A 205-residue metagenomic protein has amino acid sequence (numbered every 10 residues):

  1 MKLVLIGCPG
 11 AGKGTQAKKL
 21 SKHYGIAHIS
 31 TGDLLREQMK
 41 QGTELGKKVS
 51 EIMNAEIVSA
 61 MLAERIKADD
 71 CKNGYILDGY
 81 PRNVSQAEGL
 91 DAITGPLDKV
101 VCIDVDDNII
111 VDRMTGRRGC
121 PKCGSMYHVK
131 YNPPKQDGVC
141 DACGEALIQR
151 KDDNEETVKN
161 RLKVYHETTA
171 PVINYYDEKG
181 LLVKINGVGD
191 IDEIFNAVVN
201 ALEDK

Functional and structural regions predicted by a protein language model:
L5: Hydrophobic anchor at the beta1->P-loop junction of P-loop NTPases
C8: P-loop (Walker A) phosphate-binding loop of NTP-binding proteins
K13: Conserved lysine of the Walker
I29-P96, G119, S125, R150 (+1 more regions): ATP-dependent small-molecule kinase phosphotransfer cores that center on conserved nucleotide phosphate-binding segments
D78, T94-G116, K130-V139, I185: Conserved phosphate-donor/acceptor-positioning beta-strand/loop module used by diverse small-molecule
D112-K159: Cys/His-rich short segments
A146-K205: NTP-dependent small-molecule kinase module
